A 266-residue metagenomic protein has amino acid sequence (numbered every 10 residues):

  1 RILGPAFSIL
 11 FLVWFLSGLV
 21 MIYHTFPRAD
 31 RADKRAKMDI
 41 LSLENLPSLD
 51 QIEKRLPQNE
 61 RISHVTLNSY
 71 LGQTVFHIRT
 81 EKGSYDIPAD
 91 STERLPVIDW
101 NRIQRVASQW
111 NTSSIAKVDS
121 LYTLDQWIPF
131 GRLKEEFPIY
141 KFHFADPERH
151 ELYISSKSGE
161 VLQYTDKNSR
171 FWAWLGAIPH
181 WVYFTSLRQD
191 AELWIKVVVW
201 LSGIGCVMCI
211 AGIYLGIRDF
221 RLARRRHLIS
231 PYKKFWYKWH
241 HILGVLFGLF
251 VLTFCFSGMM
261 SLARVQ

Functional and structural regions predicted by a protein language model:
R1-Q266: Conserved histidines in hydrophobic membrane contexts and catalytic metal-binding motifs
